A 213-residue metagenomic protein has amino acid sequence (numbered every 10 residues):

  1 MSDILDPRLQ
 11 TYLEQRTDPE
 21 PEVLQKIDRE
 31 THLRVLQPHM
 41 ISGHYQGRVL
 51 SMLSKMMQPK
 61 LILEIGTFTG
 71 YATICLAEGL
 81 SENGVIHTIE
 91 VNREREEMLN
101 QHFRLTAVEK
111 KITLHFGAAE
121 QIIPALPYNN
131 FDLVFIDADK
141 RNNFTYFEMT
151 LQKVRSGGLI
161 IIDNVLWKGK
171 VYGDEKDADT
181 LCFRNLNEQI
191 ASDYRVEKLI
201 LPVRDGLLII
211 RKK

Functional and structural regions predicted by a protein language model:
M1-L133, K140-I161, V165-K213: A short alpha-helical cap/connector motif
